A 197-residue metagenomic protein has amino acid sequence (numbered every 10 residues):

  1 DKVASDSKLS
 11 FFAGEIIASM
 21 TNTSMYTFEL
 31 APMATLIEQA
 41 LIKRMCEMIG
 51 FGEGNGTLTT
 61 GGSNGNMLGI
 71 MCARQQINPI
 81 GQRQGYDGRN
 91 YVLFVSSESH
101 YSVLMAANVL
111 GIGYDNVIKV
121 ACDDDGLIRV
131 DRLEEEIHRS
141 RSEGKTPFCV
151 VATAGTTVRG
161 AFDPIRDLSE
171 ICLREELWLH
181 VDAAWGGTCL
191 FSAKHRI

Functional and structural regions predicted by a protein language model:
D1-E53: N-terminal entrance/gating region of PLP-dependent enzymes' catalytic architecture
D1-V3, F12, I17, A34-I37 (+6 more regions): Long, contiguous hydrophobic alpha-helical segments, chiefly transmembrane helices and signal peptides
I16-T27, T59, I80-N90, K119: Short charge-dense sequence patches
L30-A34, G56-S63, V95-S96, T153: Active-site nucleophile and cofactor-binding loops and adjacent substrate-binding regions of central metabolic enzymes
A40, F51-N55, T59, V150 (+1 more regions): Generic hydrophobic-segment detector
M45-M71, I118-A121: Short loop-beta-helix segment that forms the pyridoxal 5′-phosphate
G65-L68, C72-I197: Conserved PLP-enzyme active-site core in the AAT-like
